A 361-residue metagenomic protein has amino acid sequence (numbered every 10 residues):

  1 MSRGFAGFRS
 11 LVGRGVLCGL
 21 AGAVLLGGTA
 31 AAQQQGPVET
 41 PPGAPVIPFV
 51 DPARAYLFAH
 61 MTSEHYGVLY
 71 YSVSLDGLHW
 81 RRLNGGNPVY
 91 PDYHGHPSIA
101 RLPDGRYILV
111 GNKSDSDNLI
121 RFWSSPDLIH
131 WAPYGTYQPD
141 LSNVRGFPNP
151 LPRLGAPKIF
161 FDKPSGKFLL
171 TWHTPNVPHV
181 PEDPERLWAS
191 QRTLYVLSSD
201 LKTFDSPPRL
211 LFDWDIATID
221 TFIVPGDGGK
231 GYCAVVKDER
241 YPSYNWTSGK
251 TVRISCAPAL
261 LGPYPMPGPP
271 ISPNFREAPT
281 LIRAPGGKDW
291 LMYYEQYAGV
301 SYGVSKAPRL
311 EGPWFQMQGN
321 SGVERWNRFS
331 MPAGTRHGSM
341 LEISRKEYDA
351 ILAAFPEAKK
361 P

Functional and structural regions predicted by a protein language model:
M1-G13: N-terminal secretory signal peptides that target proteins for export/translocation
R14-G27: Bacterial N-terminal signal peptides
A30-A32: Boundary at the C-terminal end of the N-terminal hydrophobic targeting segment
Q34-P361: Carbohydrate-active catalytic/glycan-binding domains of CAZyme proteins, especially the secreted or lumenal ectodomains
